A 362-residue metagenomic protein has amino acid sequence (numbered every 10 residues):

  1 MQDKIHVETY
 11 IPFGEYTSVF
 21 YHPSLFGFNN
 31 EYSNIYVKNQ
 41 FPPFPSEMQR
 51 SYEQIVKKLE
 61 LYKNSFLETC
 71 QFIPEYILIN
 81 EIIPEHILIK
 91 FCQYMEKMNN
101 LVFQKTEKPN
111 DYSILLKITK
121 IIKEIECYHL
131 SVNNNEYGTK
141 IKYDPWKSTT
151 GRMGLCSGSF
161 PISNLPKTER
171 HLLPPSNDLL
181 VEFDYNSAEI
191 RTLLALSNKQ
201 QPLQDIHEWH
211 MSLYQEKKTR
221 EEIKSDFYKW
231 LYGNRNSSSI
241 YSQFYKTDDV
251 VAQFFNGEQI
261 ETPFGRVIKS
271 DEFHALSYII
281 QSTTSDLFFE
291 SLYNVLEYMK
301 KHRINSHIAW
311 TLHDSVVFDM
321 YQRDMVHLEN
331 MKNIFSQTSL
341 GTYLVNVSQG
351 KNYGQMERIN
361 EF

Functional and structural regions predicted by a protein language model:
M1-Q93, S157-A275: Helical catalytic core of nucleic-acid polymerases
Y62-L130: Charged, compositionally biased non-catalytic regions
K117-L130, I190-A195, S225-N234, Y278 (+2 more regions): Short, hydrophobic/amphipathic alpha-helical patches that form generic packing surfaces within helical domains
I125-G154: Extended, Lys/Arg-enriched charged tracts that mediate electrostatic binding to polyanionic substrates
E182-Y185, F227, N305-Y321: Catalytic palm active-site di-aspartate
N186, F273-L296: Conserved pre-motif C helix in the palm subdomain of viral-like polymerases
N234-S238, D248-Q281, D319, R323-F362: C-terminal polymerase-core module
L287-L312: Active-site palm subdomain of RNA-directed nucleic acid polymerases
